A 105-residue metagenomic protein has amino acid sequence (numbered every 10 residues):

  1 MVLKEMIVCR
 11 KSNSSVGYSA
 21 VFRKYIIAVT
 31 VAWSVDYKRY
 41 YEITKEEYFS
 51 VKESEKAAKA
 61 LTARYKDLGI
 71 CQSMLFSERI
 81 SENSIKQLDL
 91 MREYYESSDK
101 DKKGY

Functional and structural regions predicted by a protein language model:
M1-Y105: Extended, alpha-helix-rich binding/interface surfaces that flank or overlap catalytic cores and mediate recognition
